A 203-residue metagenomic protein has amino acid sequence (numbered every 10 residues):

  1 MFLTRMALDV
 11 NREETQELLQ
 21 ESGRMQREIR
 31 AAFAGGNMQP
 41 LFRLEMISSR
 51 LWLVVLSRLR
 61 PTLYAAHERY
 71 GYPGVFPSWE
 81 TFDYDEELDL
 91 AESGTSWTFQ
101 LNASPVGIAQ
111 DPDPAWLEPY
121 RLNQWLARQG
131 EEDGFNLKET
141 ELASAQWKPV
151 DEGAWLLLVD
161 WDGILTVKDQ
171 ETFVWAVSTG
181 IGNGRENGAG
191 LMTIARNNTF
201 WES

Functional and structural regions predicted by a protein language model:
M1-S203: RNA-interacting cores
